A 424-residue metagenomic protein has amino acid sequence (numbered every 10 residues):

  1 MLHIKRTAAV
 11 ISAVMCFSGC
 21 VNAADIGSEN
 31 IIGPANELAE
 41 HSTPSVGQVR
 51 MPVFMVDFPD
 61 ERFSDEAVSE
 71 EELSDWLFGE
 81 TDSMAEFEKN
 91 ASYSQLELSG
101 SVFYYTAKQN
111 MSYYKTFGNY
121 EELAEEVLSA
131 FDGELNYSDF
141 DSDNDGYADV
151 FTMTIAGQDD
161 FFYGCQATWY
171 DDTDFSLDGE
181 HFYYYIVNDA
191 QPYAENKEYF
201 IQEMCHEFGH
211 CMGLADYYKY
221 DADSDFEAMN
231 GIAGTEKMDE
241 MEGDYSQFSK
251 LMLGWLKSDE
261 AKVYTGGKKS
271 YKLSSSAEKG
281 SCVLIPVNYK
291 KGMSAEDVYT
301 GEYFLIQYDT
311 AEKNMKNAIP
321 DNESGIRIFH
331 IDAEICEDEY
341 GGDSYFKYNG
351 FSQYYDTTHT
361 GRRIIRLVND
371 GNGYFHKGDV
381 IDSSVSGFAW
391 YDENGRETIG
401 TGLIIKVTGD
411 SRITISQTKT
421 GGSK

Functional and structural regions predicted by a protein language model:
I4-A23: Sec-dependent N-terminal signal peptides of Gram-positive bacterial secreted proteins and lipoproteins
A24-F78: N-terminal module-boundary/linker segments of secreted carbohydrate-active enzymes
I26-P34, S64-E72, D82-Q95, S99-V102 (+3 more regions): Non-catalytic C-terminal accessory/binding modules of secreted extracellular proteins
S42, E86-G179: Active-site-proximal segments of metallohydrolase catalytic domains
M51-M55, V150-I155, Q202-E203, G209-G213 (+2 more regions): Structural recognition of the beta-strand scaffold that forms the well-ordered cores of secreted hydrolase catalytic
F58-E61, Q158-D160, Y217, G243-D244 (+2 more regions): Acidic glycine-/aspartate-rich tracts in secreted/extracellular proteins
A67-Y120, G234-T235, D239-L253: Predominantly extracellular/luminal regions of secreted and cell-surface proteins, especially disulfide-bonded
Y193-K257: The catalytic-center signature of Zn2+-dependent metalloproteases
